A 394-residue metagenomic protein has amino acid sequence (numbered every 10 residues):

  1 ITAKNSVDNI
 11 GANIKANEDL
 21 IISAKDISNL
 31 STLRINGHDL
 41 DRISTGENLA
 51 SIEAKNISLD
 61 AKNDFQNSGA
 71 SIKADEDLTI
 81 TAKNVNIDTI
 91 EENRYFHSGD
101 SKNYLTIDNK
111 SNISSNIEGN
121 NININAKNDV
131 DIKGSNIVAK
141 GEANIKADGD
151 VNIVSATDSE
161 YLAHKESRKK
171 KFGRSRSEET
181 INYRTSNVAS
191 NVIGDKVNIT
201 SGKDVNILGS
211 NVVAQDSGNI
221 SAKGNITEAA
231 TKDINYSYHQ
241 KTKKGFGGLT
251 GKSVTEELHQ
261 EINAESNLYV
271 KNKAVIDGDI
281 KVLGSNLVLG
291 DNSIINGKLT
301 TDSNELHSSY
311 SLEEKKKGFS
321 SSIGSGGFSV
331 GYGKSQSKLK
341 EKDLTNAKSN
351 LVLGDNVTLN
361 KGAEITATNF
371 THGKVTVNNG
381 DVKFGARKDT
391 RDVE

Functional and structural regions predicted by a protein language model:
I1-E394: Binding/recognition "hotspot" determinant
